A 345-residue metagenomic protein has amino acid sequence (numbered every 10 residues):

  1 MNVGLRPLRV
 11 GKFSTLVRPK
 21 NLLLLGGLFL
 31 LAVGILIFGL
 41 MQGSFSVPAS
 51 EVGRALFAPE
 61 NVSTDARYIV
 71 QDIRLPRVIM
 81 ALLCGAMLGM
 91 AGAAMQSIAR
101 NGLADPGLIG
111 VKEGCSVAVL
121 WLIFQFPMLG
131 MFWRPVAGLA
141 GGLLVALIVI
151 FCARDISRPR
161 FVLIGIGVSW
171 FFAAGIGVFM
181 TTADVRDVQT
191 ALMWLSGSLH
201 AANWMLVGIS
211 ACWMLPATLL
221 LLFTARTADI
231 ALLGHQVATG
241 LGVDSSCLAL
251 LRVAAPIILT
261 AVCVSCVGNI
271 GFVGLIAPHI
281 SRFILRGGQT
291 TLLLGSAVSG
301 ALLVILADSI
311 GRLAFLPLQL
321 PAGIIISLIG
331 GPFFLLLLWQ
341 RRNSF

Functional and structural regions predicted by a protein language model:
M1-F345: Alpha-helical transmembrane segments in inner-membrane proteins
